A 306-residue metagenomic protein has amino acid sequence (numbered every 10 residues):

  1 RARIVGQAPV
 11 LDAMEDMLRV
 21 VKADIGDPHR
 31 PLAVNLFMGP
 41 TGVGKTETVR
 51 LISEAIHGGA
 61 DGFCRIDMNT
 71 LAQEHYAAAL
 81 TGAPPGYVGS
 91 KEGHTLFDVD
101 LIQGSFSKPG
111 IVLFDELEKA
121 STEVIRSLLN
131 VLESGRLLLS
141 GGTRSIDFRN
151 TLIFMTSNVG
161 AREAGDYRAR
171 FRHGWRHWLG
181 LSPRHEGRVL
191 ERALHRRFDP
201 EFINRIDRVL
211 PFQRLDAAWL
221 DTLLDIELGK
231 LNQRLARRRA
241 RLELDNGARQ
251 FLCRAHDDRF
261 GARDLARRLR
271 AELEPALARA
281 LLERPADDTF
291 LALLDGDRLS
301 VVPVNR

Functional and structural regions predicted by a protein language model:
R1-A13, L71-E74, R214, H256 (+2 more regions): Dynamic helix-loop-helix/coil hinge segments at AAA+ ATPase domain boundaries and subdomain interfaces
R1-V34, P275-L282: Pre-Walker A (pre-P-loop) alpha-helix and adjacent loop at the N terminus of AAA/AAA+ ATPase modules, a conserved
R3-I4, A60-D61, R162-Q250, E283 (+1 more regions): Conserved C-terminal "switch" segment of AAA+ ATPases
K22-H29, K91, T95-S105, L117 (+4 more regions): Conserved Walker
D24, G42-V43, E47-R50, D258-R306: C-terminal engagement/docking regions of AAA+ P-loop ATPases
G26-I66: Walker A/P-loop
A55-G86: AAA+/P-loop NTPase substrate/partner-engagement loops
Q73-A77, T81, I102-E133, N158-H173 (+2 more regions): Conserved AAA+/SF3 P-loop NTPase catalytic/coupling segment centered on the Walker-B
